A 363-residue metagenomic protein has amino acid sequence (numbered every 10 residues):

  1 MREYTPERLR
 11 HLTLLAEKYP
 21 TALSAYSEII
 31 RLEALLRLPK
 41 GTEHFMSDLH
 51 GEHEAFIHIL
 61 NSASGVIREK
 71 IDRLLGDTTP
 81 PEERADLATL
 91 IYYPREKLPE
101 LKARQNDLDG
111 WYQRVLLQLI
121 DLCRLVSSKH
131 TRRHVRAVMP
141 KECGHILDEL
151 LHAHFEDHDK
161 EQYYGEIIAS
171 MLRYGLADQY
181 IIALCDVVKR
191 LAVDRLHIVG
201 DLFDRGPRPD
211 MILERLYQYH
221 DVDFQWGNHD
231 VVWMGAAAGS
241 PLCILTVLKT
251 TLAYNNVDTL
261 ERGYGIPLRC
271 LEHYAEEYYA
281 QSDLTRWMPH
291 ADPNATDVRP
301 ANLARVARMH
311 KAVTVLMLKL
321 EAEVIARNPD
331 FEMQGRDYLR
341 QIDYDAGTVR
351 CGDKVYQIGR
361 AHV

Functional and structural regions predicted by a protein language model:
M1-H362: Feature recognizes metal-dependent phosphohydrolase scaffolds
